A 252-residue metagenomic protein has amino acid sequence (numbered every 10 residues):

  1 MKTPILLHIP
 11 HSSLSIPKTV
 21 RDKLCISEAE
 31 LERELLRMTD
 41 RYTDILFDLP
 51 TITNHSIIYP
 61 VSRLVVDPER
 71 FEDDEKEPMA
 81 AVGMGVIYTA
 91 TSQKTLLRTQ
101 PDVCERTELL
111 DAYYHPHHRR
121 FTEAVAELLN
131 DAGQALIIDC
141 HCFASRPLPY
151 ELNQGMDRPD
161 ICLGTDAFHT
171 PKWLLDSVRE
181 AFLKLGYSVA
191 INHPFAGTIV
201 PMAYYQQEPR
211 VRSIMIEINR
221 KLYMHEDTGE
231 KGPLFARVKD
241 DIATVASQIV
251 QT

Functional and structural regions predicted by a protein language model:
M1-I137, C142-T252: N-terminal catalytic or cofactor-binding beta/alpha core of small enzyme domains
